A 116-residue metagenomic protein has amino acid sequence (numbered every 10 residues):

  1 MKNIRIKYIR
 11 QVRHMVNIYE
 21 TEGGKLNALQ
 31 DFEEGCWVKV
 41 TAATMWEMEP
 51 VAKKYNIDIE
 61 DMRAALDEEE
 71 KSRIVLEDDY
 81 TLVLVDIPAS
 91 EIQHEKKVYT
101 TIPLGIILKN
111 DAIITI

Functional and structural regions predicted by a protein language model:
M1-I116: Peripheral, non-transmembrane regulatory/ligand-interaction domains of membrane transport proteins
